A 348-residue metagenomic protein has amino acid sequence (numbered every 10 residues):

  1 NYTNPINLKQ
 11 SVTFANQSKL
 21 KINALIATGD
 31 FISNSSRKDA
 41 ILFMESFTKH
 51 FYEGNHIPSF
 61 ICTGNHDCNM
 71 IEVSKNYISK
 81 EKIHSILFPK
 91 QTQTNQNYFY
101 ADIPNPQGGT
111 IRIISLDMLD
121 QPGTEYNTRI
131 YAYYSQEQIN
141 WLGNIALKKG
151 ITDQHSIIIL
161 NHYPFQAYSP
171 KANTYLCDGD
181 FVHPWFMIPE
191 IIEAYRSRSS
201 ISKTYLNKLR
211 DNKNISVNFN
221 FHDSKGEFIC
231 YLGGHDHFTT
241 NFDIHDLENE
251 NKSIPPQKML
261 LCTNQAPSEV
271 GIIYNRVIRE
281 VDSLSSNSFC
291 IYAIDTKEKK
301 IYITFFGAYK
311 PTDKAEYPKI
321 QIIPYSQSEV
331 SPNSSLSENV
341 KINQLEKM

Functional and structural regions predicted by a protein language model:
N1-I41: N-terminal active-site segment of His-dependent metallophosphoesterases
T3, D120-Q136, I151-I229: Active-site-proximal segments of metal-dependent phosphoesterases and phosphodiesterases across multiple
L20-N23, I57, T110, D153-S156 (+1 more regions): Short coil/turn segments at beta-strand junctions that form active-site/ligand-binding loops
G29-D30, G64-N65, H162, G234-H235: Active-site glycine-centered loops adjacent to acidic/histidine catalytic or metal-binding residues that shape
I32-S33, D67, F165, F238: Short active-site segment of divalent metal-dependent hydrolases/proteases that encodes the spacing between
S36-L147, I151, M187, S197 (+3 more regions): Extended active-site neighborhood of metal-dependent phosphoesterases/phosphodiesterases
G271-M348: A short C-terminal boundary segment appended to hydrolase-like catalytic domains
